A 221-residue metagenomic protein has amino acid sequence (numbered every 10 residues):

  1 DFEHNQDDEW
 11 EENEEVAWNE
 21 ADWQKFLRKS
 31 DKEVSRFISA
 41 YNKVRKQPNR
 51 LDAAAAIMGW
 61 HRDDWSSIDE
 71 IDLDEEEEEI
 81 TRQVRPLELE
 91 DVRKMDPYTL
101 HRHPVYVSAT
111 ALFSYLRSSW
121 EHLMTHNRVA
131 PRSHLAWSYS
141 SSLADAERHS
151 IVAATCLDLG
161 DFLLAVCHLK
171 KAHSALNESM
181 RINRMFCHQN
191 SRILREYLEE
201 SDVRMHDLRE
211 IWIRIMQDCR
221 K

Functional and structural regions predicted by a protein language model:
D1-K221: Amphipathic alpha-helical assembly/interaction segments
